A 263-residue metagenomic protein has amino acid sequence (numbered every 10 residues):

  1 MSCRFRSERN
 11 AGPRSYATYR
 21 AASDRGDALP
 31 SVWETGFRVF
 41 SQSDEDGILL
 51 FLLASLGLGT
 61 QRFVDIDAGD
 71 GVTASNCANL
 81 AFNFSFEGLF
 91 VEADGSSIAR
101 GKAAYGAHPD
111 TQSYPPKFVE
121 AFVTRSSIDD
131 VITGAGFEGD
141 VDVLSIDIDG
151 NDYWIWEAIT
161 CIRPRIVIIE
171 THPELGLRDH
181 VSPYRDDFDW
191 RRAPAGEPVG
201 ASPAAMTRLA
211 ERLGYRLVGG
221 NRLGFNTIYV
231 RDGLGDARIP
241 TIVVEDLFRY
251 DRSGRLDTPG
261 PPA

Functional and structural regions predicted by a protein language model:
R6-G59, V64, N76, V131-I132 (+1 more regions): Rossmann-like AdoMet/SAM-dependent catalytic core
W33-G134, I146, P173-L175: SAM cofactor-binding core of SAM-dependent methyltransferases, primarily the Rossmann-like beta-alpha-beta module
L58, G139, I162: Structured loop/turn residues at beta-strand edges in well-structured enzyme cores
A78, W154-R192: A short alpha/beta connector and helix-capping loop motif
N83-F84, I162-R163, L213: Short, structured coil segments at secondary-structure junctions
G106-P109, A135, I162, R185-D187 (+1 more regions): Short, hinge-like loop/turn segments at secondary-structure boundaries
G139-S145, I166: Short SAM/SAH-binding signature in class I
S145-I155: Active-site glycine- and acidic-residue-rich loops that bind and position anionic ligands or nucleotide-like cofactors
